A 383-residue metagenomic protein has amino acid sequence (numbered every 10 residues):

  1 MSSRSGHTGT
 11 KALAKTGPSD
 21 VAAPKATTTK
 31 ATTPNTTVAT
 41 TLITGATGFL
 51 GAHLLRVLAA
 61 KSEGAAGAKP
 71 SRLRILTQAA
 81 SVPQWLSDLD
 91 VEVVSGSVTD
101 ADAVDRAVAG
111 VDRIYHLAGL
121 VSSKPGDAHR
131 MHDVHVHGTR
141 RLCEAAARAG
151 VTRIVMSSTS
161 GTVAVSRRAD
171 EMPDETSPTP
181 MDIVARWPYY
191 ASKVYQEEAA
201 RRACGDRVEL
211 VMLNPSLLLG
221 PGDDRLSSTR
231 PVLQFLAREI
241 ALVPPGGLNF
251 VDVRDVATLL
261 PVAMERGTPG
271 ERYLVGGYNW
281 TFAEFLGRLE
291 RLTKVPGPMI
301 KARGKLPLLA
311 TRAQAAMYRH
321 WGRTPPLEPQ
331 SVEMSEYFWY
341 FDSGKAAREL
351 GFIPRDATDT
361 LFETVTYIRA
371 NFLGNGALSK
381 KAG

Functional and structural regions predicted by a protein language model:
T41-K61: N-terminal Rossmann NAD(P)H-binding glycine-rich loop of SDR-like oxidoreductase domains
S81-S87, V91-H137, A145: NAD(P)H-binding glycine-rich loop region in Rossmannoid oxidoreductase-like domains and their noncatalytic homologs
V134-P188: Conserved Rossmann-fold NAD(P)-dependent oxidoreductase catalytic core, especially the SDR/UDP-sugar
V184-V211: Active-site Tyr-X1-5-Lys
Y195, L226-S227, P244-M264, E271: Substrate-positioning beta->alpha
E209-M212, S216-N249: NAD(P)-dependent short-chain dehydrogenase/reductase
L259-P326, S343, D359-G383: Mid/C-terminal beta-alpha module of Rossmann-like enzyme folds, strongest in SDR-family dehydrogenases/epimerases
